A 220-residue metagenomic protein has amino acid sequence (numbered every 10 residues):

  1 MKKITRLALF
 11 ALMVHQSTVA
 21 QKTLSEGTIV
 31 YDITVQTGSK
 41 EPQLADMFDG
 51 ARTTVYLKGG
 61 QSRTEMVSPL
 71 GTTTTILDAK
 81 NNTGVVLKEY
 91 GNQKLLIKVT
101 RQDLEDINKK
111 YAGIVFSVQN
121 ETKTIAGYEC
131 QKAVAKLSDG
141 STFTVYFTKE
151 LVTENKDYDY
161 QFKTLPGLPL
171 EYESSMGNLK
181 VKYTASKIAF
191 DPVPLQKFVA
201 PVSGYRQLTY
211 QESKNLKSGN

Functional and structural regions predicted by a protein language model:
M1-L24: Bacterial Sec-dependent N-terminal signal peptides
K22-N220: Extended soluble regions of mature proteins
